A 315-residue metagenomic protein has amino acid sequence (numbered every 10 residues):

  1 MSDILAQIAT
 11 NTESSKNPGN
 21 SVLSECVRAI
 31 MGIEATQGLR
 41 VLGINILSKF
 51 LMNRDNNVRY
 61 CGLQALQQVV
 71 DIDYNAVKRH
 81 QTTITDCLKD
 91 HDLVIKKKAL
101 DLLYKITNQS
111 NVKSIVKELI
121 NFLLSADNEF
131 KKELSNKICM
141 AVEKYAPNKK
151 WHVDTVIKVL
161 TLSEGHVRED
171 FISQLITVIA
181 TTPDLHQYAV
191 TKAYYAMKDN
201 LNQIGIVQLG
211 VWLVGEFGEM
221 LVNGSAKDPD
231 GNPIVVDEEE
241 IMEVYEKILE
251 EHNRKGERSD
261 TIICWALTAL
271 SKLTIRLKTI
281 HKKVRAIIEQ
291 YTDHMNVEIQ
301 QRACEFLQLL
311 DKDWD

Functional and structural regions predicted by a protein language model:
M1-W314: Extended alpha-solenoid helical-repeat scaffolds
